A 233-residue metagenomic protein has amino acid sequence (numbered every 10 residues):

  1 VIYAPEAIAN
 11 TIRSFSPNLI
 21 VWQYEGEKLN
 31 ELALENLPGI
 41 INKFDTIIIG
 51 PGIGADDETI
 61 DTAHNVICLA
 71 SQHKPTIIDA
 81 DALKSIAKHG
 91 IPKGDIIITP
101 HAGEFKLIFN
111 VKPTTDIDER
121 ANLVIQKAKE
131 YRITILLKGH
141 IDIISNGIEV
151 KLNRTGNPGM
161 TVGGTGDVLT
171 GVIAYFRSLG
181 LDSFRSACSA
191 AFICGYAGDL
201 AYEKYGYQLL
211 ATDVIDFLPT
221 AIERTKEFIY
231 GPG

Functional and structural regions predicted by a protein language model:
Y3-T155, K226-G233: Glycine-rich phosphate/dinucleotide-binding loop and adjoining beta-alpha-beta core of small-molecule
A4-T11, A80, S186-Y202: Short, conserved aromatic-histidine micro-motifs
K106-L107, V162-I193: Short, small-residue alpha-helix embedded
N110-T115, G159, K204-Y207: Short glycine-enriched, charge-decorated loop/helix-capping segments at active-site entrances that position
R120-K129, S183-Y196, A211-P219: Short, well-structured alpha-helical segments that form the helix of a local strand-helix-strand
L152-G164: Short pre-catalytic strand/loop immediately N-terminal to key active-site residues, enriched for Gly-Thr
G198-G233: Charged C-terminal helix
